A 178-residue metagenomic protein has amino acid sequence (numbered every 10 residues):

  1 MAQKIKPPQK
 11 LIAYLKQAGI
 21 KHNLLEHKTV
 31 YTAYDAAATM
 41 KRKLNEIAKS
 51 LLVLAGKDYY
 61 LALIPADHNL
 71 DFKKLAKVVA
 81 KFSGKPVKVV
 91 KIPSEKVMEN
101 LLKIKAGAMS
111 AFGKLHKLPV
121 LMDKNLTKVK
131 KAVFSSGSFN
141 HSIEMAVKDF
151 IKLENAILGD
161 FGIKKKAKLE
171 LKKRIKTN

Functional and structural regions predicted by a protein language model:
M1-N178: Extended, low-hydrophobicity, polar/charged segments
